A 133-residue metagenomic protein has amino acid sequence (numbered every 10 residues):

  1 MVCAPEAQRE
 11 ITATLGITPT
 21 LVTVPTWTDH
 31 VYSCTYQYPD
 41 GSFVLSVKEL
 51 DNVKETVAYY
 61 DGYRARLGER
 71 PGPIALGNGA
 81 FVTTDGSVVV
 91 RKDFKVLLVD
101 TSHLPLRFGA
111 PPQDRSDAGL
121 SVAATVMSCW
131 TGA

Functional and structural regions predicted by a protein language model:
V2-T18, Y60-D61, Q113-D117, S121-A133: Soluble, non-membrane globular domain cores that form compact, hydrophobic packing and curved binding surfaces
T14, T18-T84, K92-D93: Short, solvent-exposed recognition patches
E69-A133: A short, solvent-exposed beta-edge/loop patch
